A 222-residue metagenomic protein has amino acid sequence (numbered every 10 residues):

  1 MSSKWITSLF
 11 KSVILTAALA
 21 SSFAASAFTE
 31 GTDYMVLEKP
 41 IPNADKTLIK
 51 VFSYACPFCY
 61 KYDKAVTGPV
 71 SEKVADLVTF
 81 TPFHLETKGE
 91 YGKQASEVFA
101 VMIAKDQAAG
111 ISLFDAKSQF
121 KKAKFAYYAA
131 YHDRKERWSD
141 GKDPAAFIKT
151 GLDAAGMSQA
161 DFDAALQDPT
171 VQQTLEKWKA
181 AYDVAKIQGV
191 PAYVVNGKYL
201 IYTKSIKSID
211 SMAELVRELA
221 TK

Functional and structural regions predicted by a protein language model:
S2-K93, Q173, K179, V184 (+1 more regions): Extracytoplasmic thiol/disulfide redox context detector
A24, T29, M35, A129-H132 (+2 more regions): Compositionally biased, intrinsically disordered low-complexity regions enriched in proline and serine
I49, A192-Y193: Catalytic His-Asp charge-relay segment
T87-G189, N196-K198, Y202-L215: Cysteine-centric redox/oxidoreductase cores and disulfide-bonded domains
